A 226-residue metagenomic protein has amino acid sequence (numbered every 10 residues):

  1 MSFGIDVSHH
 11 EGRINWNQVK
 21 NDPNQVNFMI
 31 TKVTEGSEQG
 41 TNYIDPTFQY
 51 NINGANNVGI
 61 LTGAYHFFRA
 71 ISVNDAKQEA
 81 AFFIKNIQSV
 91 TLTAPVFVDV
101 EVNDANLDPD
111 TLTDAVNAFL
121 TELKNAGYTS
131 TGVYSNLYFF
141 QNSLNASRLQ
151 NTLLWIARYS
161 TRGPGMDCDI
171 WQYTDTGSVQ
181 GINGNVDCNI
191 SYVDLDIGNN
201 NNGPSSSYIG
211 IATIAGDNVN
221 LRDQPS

Functional and structural regions predicted by a protein language model:
M1-L120, K124-T129: Substrate-binding cleft of extracellular glycoside hydrolase catalytic domains
M1-N17, P23, N145-S205: Functionally critical loop-and-helix segments that line ligand-binding/catalytic clefts of soluble enzyme domains
T34, V219, Q224-S226: Disulfide-stabilized cysteine-rich extracellular repeat microdomains
N53-N57, A146-L149, L221: Short, surface-exposed basic-aromatic patches at helix termini and helix-loop junctions that form
D75, F139-L149: Glycine-rich, charge-decorated loop segments at or immediately adjacent to ligand/cofactor-binding or catalytic sites
Y128-Q141: Aromatic-lined carbohydrate-recognition surfaces of secreted/lumenal glycan-active proteins
N200-N220: SH3-family beta-barrel domains
